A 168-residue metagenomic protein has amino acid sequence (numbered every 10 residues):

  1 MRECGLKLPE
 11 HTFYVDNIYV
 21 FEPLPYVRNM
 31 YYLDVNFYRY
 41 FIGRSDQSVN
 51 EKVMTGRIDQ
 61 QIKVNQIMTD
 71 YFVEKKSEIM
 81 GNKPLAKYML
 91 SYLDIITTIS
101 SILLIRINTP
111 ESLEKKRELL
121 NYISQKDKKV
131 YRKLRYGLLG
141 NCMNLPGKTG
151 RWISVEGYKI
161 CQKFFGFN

Functional and structural regions predicted by a protein language model:
M1-M54: Conserved nucleotide-sugar donor-binding catalytic segment
P9-F21, N65-F72, K148-I160, F164: Short charge-dense sequence patches
V35-R44, N50-I79, I96-I99, L103-K129: Catalytic core of nucleotide-sugar-dependent glycosyltransferases
M80-S91: All-alpha amphipathic helical-bundle segments outside canonical DNA-binding/catalytic cores that form hydrophobic
I105-N168: Membrane-interface aromatic/basic loop that binds lipid-linked glycans or pyrophosphate carriers, typified by
